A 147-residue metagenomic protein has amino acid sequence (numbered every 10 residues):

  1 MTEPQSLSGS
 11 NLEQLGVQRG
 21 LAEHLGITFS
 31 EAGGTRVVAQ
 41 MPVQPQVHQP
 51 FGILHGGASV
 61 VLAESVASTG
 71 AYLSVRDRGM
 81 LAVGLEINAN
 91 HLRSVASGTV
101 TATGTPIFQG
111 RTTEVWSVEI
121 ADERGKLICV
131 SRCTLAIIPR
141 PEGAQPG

Functional and structural regions predicted by a protein language model:
M1-G147: Terminal targeting signals and extreme-terminal segments of soluble enzymes
